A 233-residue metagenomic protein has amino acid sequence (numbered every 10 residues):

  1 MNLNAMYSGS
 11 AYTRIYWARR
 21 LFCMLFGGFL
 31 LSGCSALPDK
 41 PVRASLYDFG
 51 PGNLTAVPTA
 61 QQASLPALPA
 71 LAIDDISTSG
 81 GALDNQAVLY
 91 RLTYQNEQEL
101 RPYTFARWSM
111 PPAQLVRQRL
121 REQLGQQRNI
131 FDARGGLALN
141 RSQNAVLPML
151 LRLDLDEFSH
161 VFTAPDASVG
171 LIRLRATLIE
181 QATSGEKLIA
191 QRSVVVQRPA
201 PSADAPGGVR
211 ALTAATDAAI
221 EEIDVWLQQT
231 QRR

Functional and structural regions predicted by a protein language model:
L3-F22: Bacterial N-terminal signal peptides that target proteins for export
L31-G33: C-terminal motif of bacterial Sec signal peptides marking the signal peptidase cleavage site
S35-Q114, T230-R233: A structural "domain/chain start" motif
L37-G52, Q127-T183: Surface-exposed short loop/turn segments
A67-A72, V88, P112, L147-D154 (+2 more regions): Envelope-exposed proteins and targeting segments
E97-R107, A182-V225, R232: Short secondary-structure boundary motifs at beta->alpha junctions and helix caps
R121, G125-N129, H160, D224-R232: Sec-exported extracytoplasmic/periplasmic mature domains
